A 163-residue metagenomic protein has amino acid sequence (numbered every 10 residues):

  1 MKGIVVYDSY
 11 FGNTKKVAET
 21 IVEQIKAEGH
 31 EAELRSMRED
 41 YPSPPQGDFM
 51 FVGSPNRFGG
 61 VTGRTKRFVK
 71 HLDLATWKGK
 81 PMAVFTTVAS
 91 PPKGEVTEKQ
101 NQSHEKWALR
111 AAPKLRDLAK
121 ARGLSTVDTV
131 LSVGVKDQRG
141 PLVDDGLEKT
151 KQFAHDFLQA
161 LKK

Functional and structural regions predicted by a protein language model:
G3, N13-K16, E23-Q24, E28-E33 (+1 more regions): FMN-binding flavodoxin-like domain, especially the glycine-rich phosphate-binding loop
D8, M37, T87: Cofactor-binding loop segments of dinucleotide-utilizing enzymes, especially the Rossmann-like FAD- and NAD(P)+-binding
E39-P42: Short acidic active-site motifs
